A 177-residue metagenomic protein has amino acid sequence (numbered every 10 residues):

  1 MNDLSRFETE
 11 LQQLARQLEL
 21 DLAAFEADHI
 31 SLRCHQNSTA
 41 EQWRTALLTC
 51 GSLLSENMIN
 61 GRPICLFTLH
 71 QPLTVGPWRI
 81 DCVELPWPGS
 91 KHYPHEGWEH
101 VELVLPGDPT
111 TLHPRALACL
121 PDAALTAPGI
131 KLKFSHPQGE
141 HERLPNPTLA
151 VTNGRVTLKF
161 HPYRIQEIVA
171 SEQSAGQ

Functional and structural regions predicted by a protein language model:
M1-D28, L32-Q177: Glyoxalase I/VOC metalloenzyme domain signal
